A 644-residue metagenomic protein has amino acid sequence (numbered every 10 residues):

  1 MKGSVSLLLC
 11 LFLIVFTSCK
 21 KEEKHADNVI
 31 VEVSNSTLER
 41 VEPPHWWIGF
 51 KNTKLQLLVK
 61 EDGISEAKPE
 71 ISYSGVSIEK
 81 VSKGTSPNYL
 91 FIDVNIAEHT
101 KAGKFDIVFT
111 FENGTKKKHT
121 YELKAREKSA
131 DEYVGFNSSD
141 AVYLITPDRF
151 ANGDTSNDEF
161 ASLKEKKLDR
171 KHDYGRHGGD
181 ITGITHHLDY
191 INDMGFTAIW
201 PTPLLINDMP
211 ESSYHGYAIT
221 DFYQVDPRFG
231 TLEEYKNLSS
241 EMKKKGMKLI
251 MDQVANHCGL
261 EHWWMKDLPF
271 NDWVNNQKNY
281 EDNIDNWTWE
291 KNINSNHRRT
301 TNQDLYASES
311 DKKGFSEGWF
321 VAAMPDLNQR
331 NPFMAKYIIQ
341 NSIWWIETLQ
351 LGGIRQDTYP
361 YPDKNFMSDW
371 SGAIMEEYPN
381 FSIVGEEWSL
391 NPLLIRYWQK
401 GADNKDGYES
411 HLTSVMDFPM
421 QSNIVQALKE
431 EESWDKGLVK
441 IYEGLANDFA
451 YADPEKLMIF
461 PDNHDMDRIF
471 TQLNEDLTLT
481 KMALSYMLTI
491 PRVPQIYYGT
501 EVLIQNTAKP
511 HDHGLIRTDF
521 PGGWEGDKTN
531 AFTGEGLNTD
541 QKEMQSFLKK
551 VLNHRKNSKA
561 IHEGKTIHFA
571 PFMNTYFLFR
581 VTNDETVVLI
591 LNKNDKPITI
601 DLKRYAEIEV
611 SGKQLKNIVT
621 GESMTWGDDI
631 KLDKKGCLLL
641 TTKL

Functional and structural regions predicted by a protein language model:
M1-E39: Bacterial Sec-dependent N-terminal signal peptides
C19-D27, G114-K117, E122-A141, N192 (+1 more regions): Carbohydrate-interacting/catalytic domains
H25-E66, H119, L123-E127, Y133: Beta-strand/beta-sandwich contexts
F50-F105, F109-N113: Immunoglobulin-like IPT/TIG beta-sandwich domains and homologous Ig-like subdomains
I145, I191, P201, F222 (+9 more regions): Conserved, mostly hydrophobic/aromatic
F150-T197, P201-I343, T348, M367-E376 (+4 more regions): Substrate-binding/active-site clefts of carbohydrate-active enzymes
S239, H257, N341-I343, E347-A452 (+8 more regions): Active-site-proximal helices and loops of the catalytic beta/alpha 8
P454-E475: Active-site clefts of carbohydrate-active enzymes
